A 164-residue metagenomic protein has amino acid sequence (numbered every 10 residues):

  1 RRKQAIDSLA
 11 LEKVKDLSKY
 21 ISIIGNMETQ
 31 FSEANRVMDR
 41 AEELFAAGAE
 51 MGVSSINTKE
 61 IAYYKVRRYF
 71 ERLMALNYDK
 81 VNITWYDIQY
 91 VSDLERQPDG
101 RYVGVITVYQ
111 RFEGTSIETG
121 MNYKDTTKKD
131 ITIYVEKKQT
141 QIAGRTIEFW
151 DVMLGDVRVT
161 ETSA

Functional and structural regions predicted by a protein language model:
R1-R36: Short, low-complexity N-terminal intrinsically disordered segments enriched in polar/charged residues
L17, I21-I24, L73, I133-Q139: Hydrophobic, Leu/Ile/Phe/Ala-enriched alpha-helical segments that form helix-helix packing faces
N26, Q30-D39, I83-I88, R145-M153: Short glycine-rich, low-complexity/disordered patches
A34-N82: Short solvent-exposed beta->alpha transition segments
D87-S163: Exposed beta-sheet edge and beta->alpha loop/turn motif
